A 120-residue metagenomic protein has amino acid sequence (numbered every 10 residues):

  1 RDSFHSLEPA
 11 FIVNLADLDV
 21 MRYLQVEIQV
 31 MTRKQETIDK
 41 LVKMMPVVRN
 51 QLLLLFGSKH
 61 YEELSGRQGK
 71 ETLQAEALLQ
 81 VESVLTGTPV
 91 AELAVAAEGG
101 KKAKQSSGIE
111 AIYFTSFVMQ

Functional and structural regions predicted by a protein language model:
R1-Q120: Flexible, low-complexity charged segments
